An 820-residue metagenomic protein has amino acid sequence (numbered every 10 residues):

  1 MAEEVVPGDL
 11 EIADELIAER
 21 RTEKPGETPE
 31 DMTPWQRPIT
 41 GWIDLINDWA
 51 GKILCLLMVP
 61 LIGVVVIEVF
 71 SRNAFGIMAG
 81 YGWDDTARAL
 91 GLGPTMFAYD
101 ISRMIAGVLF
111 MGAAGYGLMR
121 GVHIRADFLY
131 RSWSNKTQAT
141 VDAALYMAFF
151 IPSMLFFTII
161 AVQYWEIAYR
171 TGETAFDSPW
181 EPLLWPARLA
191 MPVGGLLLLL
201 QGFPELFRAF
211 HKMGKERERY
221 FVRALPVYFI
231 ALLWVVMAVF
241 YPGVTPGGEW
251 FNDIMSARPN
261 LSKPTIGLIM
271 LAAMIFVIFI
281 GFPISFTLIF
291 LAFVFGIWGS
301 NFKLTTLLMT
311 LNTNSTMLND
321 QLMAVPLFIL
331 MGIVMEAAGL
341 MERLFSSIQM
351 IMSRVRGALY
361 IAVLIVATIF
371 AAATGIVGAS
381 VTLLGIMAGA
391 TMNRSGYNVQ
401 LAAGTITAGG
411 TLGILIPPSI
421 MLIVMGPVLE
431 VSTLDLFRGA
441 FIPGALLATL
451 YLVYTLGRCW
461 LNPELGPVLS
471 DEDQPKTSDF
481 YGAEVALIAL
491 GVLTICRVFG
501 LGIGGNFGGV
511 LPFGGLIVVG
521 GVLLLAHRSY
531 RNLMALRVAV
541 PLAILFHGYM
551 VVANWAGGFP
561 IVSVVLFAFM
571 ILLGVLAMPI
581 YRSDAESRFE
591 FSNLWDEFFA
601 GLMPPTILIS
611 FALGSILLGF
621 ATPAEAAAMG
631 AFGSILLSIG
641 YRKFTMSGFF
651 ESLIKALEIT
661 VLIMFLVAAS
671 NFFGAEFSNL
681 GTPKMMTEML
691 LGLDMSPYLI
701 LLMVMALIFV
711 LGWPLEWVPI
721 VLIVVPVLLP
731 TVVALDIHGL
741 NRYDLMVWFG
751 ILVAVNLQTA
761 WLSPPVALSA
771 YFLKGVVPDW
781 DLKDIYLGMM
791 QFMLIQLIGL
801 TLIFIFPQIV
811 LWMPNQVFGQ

Functional and structural regions predicted by a protein language model:
A2-P242: Alpha-helical transmembrane segments and membrane-interface helix-loop junctions in multi-pass membrane proteins
R219-Q820: Alpha-helical transmembrane segments of multi-pass membrane transport proteins
